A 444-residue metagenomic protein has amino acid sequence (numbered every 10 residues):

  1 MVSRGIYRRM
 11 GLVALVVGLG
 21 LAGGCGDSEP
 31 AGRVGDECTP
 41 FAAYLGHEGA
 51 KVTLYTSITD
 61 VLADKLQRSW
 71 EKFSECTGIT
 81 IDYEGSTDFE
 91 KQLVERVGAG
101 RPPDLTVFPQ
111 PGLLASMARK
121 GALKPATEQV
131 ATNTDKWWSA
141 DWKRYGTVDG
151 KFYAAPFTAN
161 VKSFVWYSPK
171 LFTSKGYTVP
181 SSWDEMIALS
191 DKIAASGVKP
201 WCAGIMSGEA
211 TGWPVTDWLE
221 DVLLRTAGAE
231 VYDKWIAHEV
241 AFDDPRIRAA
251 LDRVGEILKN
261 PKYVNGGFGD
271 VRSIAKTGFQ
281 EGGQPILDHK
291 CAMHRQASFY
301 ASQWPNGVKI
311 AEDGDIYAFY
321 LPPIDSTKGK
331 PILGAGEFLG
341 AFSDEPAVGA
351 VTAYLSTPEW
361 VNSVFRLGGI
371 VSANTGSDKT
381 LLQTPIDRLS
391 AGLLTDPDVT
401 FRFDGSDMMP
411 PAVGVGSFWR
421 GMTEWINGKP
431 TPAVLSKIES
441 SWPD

Functional and structural regions predicted by a protein language model:
E37-G46, P111-S163, I193, P214: Hinge/lid segment of periplasmic solute-binding proteins
Y44-G46, T127-S139, I205-E209, L224-A249 (+4 more regions): Short, solvent-exposed loop/beta-turn-alpha elements that line the ligand-binding surface or hinge of extracytoplasmic
K72-A140, R144, K170-S181, Q284-P285 (+1 more regions): Extracytoplasmic "Venus flytrap"/periplasmic binding protein-like
M117-G121, W142-V179, D184-I187, I205-W235 (+2 more regions): Periplasmic solute-binding protein
K143, F365-S417: Long, aromatic- and glycine/proline-rich binding clefts that accommodate carbohydrate-like moieties
T173, T395-D444: Conserved C-terminal helix/tail region of periplasmic/extracytoplasmic solute-binding proteins
S207, A229-G307: Extracytoplasmic ligand-binding clamshell segments of periplasmic binding protein
M293-F299, P305-V371: Extracytoplasmic/periplasmic substrate-recognition and gating elements
